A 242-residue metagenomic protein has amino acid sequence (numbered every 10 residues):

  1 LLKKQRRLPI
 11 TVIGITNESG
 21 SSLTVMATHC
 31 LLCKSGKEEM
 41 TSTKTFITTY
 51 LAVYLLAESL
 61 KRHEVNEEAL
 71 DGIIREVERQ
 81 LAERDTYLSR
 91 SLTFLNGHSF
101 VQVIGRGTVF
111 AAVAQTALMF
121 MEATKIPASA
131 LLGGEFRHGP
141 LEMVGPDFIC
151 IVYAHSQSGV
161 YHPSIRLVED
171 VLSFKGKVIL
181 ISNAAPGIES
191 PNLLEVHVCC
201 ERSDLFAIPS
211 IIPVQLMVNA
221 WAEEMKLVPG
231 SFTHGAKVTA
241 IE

Functional and structural regions predicted by a protein language model:
L1-R75, R106, P146-I149, Y153-D204 (+2 more regions): Glycine-rich phosphate-binding loops that contact phosphosugars or nucleotide phosphates
H29-I151, M225-E242: Active-site phosphate/pyrophosphate-binding segments
A111, G159-H162, I212-P213: Residue-level recognition of alpha-helix initiation/capping sites
T116, P163-R166, S210, T233: Composition- and surface-driven signal marking solvent-exposed, interaction-prone regions in large proteins
E122, D170-S173, N219: Short basic/hydrophobic patches in alpha-helices and adjacent helix-turn junctions that form amphipathic surface motifs
C200-E242: Peripheral docking tails and interdomain loops at the edges of cofactor- or intermediate-handling domains
